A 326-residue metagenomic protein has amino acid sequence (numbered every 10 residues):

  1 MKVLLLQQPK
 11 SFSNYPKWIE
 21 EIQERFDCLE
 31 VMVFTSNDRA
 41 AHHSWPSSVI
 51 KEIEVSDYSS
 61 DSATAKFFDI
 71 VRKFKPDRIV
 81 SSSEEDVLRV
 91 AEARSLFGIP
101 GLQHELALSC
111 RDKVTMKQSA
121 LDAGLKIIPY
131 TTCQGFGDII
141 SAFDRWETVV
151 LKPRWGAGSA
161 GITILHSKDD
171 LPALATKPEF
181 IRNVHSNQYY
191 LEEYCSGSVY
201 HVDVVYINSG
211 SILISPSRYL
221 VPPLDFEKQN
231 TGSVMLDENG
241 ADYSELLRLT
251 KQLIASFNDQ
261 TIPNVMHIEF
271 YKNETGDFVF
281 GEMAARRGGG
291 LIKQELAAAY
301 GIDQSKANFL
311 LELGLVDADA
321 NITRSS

Functional and structural regions predicted by a protein language model:
M1-E105, L315-A318: ATP-binding N-terminal substructure of ATP-dependent carboxylate-amine bond-forming enzymes
L4-L5, D122, I139, A307-S326: Peripheral (often C-terminal) accessory segments that flank ATP-dependent C-N-forming ligase machineries
K51-S59, Y130-G135, T163-L165: Short acidic-hydrophobic, aromatic-tinged amphipathic segments that line or gate anion-handling sites
R94-G161: A conserved helix-loop-beta module that forms one wall/lid of the active-site cleft in ATP-utilizing catalytic domains
A120, F143-I164, N183-G197, V202 (+3 more regions): ATP-grasp fold ATP-binding core
K126-Y130, T148-L151, I164-G197, H201 (+2 more regions): Conserved ATP-binding module of the ATP-grasp superfamily
C133, I162-S167, V205-I207, N273: Short beta-strand-to-turn element immediately C-terminal to the catalytic PLP-Schiff-base lysine in fold type I
E193-V199, D203-T261, K272, F280 (+2 more regions): ATP-dependent carboxylate/phosphate-activation module, predominantly the ATP-grasp catalytic core and closely related
